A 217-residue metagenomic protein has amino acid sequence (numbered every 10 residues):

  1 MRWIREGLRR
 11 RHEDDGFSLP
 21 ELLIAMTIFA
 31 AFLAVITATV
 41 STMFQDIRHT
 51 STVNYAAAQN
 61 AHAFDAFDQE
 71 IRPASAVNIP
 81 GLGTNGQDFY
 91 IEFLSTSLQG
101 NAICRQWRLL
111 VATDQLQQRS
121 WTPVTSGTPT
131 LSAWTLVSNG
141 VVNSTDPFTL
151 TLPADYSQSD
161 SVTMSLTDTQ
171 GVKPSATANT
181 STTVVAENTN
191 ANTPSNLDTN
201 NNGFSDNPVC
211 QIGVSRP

Functional and structural regions predicted by a protein language model:
R2-L8, D15-P73: Aliphatic-rich helix starts adjacent to a transmembrane/signal segment
I47-T50, N54, N78, A191 (+1 more regions): Secondary-structure transition/capping residues
S51, R72, A102-C104, N179: Short beta-strand-initiation
A61, R72, Q115-Q118, E187: Short, cationic motifs built from Arg/Lys/His that form the positively charged side of catalytic pockets
R72-L82: Short, well-structured beta-strand/strand-turn elements
A76, T96-L98, T169-V172: Short beta-turn/strand-loop junction motif enriched in small, turn-promoting residues
P80-S157, P208: Type IV pilin-like appendage domain
P147-P217: Short linear sequence signals and composition-biased patches located at protein termini or domain-edge surfaces
